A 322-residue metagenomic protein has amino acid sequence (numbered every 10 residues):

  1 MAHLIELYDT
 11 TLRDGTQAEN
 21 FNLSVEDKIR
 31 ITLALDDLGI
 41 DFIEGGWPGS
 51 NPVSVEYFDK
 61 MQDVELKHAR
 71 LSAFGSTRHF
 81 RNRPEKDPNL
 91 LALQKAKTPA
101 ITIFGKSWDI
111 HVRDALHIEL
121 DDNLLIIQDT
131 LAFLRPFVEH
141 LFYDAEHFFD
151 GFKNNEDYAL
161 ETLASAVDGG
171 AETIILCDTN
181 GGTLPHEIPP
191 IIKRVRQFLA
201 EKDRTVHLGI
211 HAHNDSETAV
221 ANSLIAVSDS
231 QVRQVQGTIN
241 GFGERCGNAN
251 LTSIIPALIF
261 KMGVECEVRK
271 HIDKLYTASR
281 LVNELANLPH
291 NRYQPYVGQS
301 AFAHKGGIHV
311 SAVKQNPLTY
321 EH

Functional and structural regions predicted by a protein language model:
L4-I5, T11, M262-H322: A mid-to-C-terminal "edge-of-domain" accessory segment
I5-L7, D14-I43, F58-L66, H79-L208 (+2 more regions): Alpha/beta enzyme core
R30, P190, A249, S253 (+1 more regions): Generic recognition of stable, solvent-exposed alpha-helical segments in well-folded globular domains
F42-W47, H207-H211, E267-V268: Short catalytic-loop micro-motif centered on adjacent basic/acidic residues
G49, G75-F80, S107-W108, H147-D150 (+4 more regions): Acidic, glycine-rich active-site loops and adjacent beta-strand->loop/helix elements that engage anionic groups
K67-F74: A glycine-rich helix N-cap at a beta->alpha junction
D178-T179, Q236-E244, P256-V268: Short beta-alpha connecting loops at secondary-structure transitions that line or flank enzyme active sites
S216-V235, F242-A257, H304-H322: Flexible glycine/proline-rich, aromatic-decorated loop/lid segments
